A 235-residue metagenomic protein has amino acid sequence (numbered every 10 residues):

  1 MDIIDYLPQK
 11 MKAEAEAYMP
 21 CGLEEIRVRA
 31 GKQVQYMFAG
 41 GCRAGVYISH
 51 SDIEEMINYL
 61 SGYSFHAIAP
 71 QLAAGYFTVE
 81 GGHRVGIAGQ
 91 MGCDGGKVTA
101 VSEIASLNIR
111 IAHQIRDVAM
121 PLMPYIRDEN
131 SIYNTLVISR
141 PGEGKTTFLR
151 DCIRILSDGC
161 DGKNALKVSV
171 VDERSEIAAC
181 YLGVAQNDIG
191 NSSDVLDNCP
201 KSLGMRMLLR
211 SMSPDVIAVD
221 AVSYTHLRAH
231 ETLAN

Functional and structural regions predicted by a protein language model:
M1-G81: N-terminal accessory targeting/assembly segments
Y59, F65-I132: P-loop NTP-binding catalytic core
V137: Hydrophobic anchor at the beta1->P-loop junction of P-loop NTPases
K145: Conserved lysine of the Walker
F148: Hydrophobic positions on the alpha1 helix immediately C-terminal to the Walker A/P-loop
S157-C199: P-loop NTPase switch/communication element
L209, S213-D215: Proline-aspartate-enriched helix->loop->beta-strand connector
T225-A234: Conserved small/polar residues in nucleotide/adenosyl-binding loops
